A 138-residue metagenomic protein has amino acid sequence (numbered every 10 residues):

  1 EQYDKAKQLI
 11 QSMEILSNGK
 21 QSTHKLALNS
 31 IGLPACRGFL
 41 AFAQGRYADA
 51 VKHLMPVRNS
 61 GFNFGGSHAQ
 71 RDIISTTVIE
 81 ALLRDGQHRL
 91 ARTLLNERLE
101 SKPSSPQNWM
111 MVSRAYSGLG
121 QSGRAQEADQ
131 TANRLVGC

Functional and structural regions predicted by a protein language model:
E1-G137: Helix-coil-helix junctions within alpha-helical repeat/solenoid scaffolds
